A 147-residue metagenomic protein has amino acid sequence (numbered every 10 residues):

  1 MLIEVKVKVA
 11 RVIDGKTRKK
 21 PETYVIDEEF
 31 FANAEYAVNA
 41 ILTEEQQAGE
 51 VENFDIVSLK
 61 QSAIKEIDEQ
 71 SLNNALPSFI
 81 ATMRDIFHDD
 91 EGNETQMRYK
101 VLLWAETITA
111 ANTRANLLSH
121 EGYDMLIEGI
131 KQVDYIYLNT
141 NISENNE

Functional and structural regions predicted by a protein language model:
M1-K19, L72-Q96: Short aromatic-glycine-(Arg/Gly/Cys) micro-motifs in beta-strand/loop hairpins
L2, E22-V25, N39-A40, Q46 (+1 more regions): Lectin-type carbohydrate-recognition ectodomains
V5-V7, I26, V38, I56 (+3 more regions): Hydrophobic beta-strand residues in large extracellular and virion-surface proteins
K19-E29, Q96-E106: A short, exposed loop/beta-hairpin motif centered on an aromatic-Gly-Thr core
F30-Q46, T107-Y123: A short, charged, amphipathic alpha-helix used as a generic interaction element across diverse proteins
T43-D90, H120-E147: Short, mixed-charge low-complexity intrinsically disordered segments
R84-I86, R98-L102, E106, R114 (+1 more regions): A structural feature that tracks compact, well-ordered secondary-structure segments with a strong bias toward
